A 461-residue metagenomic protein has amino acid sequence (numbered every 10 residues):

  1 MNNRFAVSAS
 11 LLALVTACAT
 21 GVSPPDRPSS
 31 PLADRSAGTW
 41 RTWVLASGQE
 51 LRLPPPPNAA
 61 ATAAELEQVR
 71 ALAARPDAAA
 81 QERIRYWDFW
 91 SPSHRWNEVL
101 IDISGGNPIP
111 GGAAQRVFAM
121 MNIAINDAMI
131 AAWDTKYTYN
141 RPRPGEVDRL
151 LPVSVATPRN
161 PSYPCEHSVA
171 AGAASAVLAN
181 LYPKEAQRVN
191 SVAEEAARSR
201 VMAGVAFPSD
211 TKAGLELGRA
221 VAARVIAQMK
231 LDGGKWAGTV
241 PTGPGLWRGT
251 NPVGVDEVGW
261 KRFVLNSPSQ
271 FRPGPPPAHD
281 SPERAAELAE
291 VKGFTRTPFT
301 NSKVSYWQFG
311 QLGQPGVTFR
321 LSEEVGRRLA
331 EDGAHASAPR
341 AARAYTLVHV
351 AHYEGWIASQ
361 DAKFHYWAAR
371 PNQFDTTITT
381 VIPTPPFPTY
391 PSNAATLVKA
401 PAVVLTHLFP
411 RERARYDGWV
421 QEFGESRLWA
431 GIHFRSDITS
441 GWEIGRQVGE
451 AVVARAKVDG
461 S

Functional and structural regions predicted by a protein language model:
M1-A9: Bacterial N-terminal signal peptides that target proteins for export
S23-S461: Acidic/polar surface patches and capping/hinge elements
